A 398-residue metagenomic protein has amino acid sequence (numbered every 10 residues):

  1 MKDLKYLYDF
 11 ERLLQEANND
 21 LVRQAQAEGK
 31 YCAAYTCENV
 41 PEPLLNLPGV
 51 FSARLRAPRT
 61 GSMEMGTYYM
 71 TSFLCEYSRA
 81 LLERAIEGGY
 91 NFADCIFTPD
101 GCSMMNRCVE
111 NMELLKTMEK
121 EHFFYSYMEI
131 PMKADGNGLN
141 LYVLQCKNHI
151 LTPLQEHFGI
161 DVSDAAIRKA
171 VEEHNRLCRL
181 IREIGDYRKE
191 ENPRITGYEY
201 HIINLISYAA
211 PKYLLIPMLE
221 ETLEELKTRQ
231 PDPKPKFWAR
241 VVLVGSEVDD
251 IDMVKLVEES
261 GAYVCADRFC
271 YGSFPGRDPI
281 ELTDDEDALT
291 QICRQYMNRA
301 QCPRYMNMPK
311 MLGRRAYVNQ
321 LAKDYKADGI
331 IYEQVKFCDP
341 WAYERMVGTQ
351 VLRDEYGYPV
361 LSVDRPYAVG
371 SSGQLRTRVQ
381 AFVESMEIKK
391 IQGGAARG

Functional and structural regions predicted by a protein language model:
M1-Y31, V143, T152-P279, N307 (+1 more regions): A charged, amphipathic alpha-helical module
D3, M346-G398: Peripheral docking tails and interdomain loops at the edges of cofactor- or intermediate-handling domains
A27, E38-N39, P43-R56, G245-K310 (+1 more regions): Redox- and metal-dependent alpha/beta enzyme cores, enriched for Fe-S-associated oxidoreductases and cofactor-handling
A34-G89, A93-D94, D100, C108-V109: An N-terminal, globular interaction/scaffold subdomain
A80-P153: Acidic/His-rich segments in extracytoplasmic proteins that coordinate ligands and/or metal ions
A85, P309-K326, E344-V347: A short, acidic, amphipathic alpha-helical segment used as a generic capping/interface helix at domain edges
M104-C108, C338-E344: Glycine/threonine-rich flexible loop motifs
